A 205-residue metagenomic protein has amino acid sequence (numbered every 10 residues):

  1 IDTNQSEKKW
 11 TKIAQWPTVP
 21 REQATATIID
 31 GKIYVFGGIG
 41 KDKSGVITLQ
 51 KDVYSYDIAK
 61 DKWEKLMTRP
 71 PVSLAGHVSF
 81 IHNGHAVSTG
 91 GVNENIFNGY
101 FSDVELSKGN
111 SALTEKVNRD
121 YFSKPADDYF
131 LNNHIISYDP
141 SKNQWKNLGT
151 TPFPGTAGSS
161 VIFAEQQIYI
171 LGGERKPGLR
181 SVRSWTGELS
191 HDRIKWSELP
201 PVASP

Functional and structural regions predicted by a protein language model:
I1-P205: Kelch-like beta-propeller repeat domains
